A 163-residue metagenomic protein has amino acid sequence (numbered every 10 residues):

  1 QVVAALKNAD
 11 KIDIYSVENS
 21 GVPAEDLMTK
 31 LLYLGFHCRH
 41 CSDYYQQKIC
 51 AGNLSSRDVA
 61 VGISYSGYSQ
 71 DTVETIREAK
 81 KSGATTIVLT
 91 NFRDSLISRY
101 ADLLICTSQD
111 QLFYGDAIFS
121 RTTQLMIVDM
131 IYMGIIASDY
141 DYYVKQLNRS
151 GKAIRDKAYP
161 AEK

Functional and structural regions predicted by a protein language model:
K7-M126, Y132-D139: Glycine-rich phosphate-binding loops that contact phosphosugars or nucleotide phosphates
D141-K163: A short, charged, Gly/Pro-tolerant segment at domain boundaries
